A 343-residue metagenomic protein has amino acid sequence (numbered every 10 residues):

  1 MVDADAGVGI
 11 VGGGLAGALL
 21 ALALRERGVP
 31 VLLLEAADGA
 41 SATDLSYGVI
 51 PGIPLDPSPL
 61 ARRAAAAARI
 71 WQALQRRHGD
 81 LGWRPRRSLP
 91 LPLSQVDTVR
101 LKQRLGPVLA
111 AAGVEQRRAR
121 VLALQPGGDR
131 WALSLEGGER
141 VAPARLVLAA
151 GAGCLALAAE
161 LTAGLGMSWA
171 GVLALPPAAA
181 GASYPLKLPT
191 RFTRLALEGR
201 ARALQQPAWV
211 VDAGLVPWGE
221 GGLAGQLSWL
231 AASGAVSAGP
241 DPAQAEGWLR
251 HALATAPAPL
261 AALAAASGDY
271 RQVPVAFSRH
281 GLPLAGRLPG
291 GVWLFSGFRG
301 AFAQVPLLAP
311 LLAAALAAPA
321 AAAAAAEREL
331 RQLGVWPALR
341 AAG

Functional and structural regions predicted by a protein language model:
V2-A16: Beta1/beta-strand and adjacent pyrophosphate-binding region of the FAD-binding site in flavoprotein oxidoreductases
G9-V11, V141-G153, A309: Short hydrophobic core segments
R25-L45: Glycine-rich FAD pyrophosphate-binding loop
S41-T43, Q72-L89, L165, P319-E327: A short alpha-helix-loop-beta-strand transition element characteristic of N-terminal alpha/beta dinucleotide-binding
Y47-Q95, Q103, P107, A111 (+1 more regions): Dinucleotide-binding Rossmann-like beta1-alpha1 core, especially the glycine-rich loop that anchors the ADP
R117-W131: A conserved short coil-to-beta-strand element within the FAD-binding core of flavoproteins
A152-P289: Active-site substrate-recognition segment that forms the wall of the catalytic cavity or substrate channel
A254-G343: C-terminal catalytic lobe of FAD-dependent flavoproteins
